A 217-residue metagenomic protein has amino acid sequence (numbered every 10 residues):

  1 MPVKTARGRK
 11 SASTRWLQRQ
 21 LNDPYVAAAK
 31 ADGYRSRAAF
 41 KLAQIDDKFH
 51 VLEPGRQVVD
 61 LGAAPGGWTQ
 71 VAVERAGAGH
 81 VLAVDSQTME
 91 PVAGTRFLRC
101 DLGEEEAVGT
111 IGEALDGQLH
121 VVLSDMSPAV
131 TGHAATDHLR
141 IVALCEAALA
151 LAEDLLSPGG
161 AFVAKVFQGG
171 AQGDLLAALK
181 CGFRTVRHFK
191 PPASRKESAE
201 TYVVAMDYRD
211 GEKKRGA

Functional and structural regions predicted by a protein language model:
P2-P54: Class I SAM-dependent methyltransferase Rossmann-like catalytic core, especially the SAM/SAH-binding loop
P54-A64: Conserved class I S-adenosyl-L-methionine
P65-G77: Conserved SAM-binding loop of SAM-dependent methyltransferases across substrates and taxa, primarily the Class I
A78-G79, L156-A161: Short glycine-dipeptide loop
V84-T131: S-adenosyl-L-methionine
V130-I141: Glycine/threonine-rich flexible loop motifs
V142-P158: A short glycine-rich, Lys/Arg-flanked "PGG" loop and its adjoining helix->strand segment in the class I
Q168-A217: Class I S-adenosyl-L-methionine
